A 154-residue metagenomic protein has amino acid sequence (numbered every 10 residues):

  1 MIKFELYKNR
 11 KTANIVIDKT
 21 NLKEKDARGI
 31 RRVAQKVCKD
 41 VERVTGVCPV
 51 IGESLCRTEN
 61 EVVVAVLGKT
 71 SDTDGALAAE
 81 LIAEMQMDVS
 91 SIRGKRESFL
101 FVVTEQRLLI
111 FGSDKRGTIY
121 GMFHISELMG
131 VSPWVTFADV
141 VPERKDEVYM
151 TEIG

Functional and structural regions predicted by a protein language model:
M1-G154: Contiguous, structured surface segment used for ligand recognition
